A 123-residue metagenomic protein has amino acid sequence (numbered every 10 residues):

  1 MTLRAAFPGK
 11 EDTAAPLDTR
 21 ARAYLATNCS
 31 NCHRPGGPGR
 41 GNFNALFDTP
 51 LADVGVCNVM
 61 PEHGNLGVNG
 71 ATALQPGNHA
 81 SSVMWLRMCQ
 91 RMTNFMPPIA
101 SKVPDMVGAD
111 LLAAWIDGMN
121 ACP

Functional and structural regions predicted by a protein language model:
M1-R22, N31-G36, F43-P123: Electron-transfer interface patches adjacent to heme c in soluble/periplasmic c-type cytochromes and di-/multiheme
